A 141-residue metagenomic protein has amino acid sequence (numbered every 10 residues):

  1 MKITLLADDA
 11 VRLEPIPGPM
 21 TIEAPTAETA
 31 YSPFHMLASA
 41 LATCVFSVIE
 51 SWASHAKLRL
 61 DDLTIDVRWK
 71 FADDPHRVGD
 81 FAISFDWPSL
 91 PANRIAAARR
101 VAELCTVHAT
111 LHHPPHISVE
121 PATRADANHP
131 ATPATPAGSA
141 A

Functional and structural regions predicted by a protein language model:
M1-S39, S47-A141: Extended beta-strand/beta-hairpin segments
